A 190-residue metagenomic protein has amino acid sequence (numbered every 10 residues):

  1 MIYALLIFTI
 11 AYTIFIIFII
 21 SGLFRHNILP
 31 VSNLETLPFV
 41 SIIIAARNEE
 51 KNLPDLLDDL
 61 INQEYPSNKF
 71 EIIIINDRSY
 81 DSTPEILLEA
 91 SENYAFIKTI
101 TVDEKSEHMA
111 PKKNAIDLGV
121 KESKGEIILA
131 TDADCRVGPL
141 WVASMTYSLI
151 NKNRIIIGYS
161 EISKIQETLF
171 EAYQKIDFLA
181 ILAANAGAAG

Functional and structural regions predicted by a protein language model:
M1-T36, K175: N-terminal membrane-anchoring/stem segments of glycan-assembly enzymes
F15, F96, I100-A115, G119 (+1 more regions): Long helical/loop segments within the catalytic core of UDP-sugar-dependent glycosyltransferases, especially the large
G22-V31, E49-Q63: Short, well-formed alpha-helical segments that are part of the catalytic scaffolds of diverse glycosyltransferases
P38-S41, E71: Cell-envelope/extracellular polymer assembly enzymes that use nucleotide-activated donors
L57-K105: Acidic donor-binding segment of Leloir-type glycosyltransferases
D77, T131-A133, Y159: Active-site acidic Asp-centered loop
S82, T131-S148: Acidic donor-binding/catalytic loop of UDP-sugar-dependent glycosyltransferases, especially processive GT2
S91, N114-I127: Active-site nucleotide-sugar/metal-binding loop of Leloir-type enzymes
